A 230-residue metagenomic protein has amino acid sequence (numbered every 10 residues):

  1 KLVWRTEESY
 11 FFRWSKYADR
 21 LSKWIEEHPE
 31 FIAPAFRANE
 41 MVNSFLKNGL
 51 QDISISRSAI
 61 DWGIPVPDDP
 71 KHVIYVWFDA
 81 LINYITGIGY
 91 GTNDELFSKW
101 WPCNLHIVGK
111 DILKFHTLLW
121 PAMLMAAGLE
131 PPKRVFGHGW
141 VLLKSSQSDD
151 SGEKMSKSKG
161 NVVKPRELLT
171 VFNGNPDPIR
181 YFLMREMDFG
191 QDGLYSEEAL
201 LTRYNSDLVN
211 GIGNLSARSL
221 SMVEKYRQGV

Functional and structural regions predicted by a protein language model:
L2-Q228: Structured secondary-structure scaffolds
